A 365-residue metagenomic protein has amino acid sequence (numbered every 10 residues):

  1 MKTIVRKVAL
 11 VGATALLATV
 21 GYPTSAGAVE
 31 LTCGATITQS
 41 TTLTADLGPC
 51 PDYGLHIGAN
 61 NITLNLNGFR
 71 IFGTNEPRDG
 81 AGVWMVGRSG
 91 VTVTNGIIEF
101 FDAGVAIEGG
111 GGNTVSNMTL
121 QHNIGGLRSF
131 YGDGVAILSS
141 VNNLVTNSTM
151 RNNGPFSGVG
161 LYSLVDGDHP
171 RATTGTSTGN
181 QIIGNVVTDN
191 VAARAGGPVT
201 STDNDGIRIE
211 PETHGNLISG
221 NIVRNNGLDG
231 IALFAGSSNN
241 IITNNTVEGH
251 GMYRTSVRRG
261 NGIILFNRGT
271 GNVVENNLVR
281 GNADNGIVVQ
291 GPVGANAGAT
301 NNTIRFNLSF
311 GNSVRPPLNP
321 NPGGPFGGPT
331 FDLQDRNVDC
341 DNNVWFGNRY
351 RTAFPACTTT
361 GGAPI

Functional and structural regions predicted by a protein language model:
M1-A28: Secretory targeting and sorting signals
V29-E30, T42-P51, T63-D102, I124: Right-handed parallel beta-helix/beta-spiral solenoid domain characteristic of secreted/periplasmic
V29-T32, T36-T38, G294, P355-I365: Post-signal peptide N-terminal regions of Sec-secreted extracellular proteins
T32-T36, P51-I57: Short, T/G/N/S-enriched strand-turn elements that build extracellular solenoid repeat scaffolds
P49-G54, E76-W84, F100-I107, G126-L138 (+8 more regions): Extracellular beta-strand/beta-solenoid scaffold signature
A59-I62, F69, R88-S89, G110 (+8 more regions): Small-residue (G/S/T/A) turn/hinge positions that recur once per unit in extracellular repeat modules
N302-T303, L308-I365: Acidic, glycine- and Ser/Thr-rich low-complexity intrinsically disordered tracts in extracellular/secreted proteins
